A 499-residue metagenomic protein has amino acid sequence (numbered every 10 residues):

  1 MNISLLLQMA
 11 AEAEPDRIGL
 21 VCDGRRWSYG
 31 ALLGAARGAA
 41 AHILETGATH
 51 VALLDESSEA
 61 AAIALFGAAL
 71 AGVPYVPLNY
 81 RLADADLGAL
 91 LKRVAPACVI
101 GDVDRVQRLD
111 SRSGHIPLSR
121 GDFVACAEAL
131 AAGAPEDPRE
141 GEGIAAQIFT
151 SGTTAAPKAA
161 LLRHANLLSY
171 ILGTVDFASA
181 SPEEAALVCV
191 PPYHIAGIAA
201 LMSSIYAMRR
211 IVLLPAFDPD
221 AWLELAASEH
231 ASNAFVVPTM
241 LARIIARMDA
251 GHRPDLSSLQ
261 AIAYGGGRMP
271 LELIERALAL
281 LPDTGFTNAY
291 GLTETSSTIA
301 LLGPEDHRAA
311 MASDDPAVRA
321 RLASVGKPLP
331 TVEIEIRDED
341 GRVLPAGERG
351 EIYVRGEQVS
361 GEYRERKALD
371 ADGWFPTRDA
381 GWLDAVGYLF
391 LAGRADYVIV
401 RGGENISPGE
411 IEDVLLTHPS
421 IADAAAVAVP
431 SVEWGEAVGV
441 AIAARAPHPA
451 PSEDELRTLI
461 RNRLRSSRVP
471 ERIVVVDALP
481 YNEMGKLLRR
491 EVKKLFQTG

Functional and structural regions predicted by a protein language model:
L5-S28: AMP-dependent adenylate-forming
R25, A40-L82, N405, A443-A444: Conserved AMP-binding/adenylate-forming
S28-G30, A145-L172: Conserved AMP-binding A3 loop
A41, L53, A61, L82 (+7 more regions): AMP-binding/adenylate-forming catalytic core of the ANL superfamily
A132-F149, A156, S179-A185: Conserved pre-ATP/AMP-binding loop-to-beta segment of ANL
L168-A185, Y193-N233, R247-M248: Conserved AMP-binding/adenylation subdomain of ANL enzymes
Y206, A231-F235, R247-R319, E333: Gly/Ser/Thr-rich phosphate-binding loop
A310, S324-T331, E339-D372, I406: Conserved ATP/PPi-binding loop(s) of AMP-dependent carboxylate-activating enzymes
